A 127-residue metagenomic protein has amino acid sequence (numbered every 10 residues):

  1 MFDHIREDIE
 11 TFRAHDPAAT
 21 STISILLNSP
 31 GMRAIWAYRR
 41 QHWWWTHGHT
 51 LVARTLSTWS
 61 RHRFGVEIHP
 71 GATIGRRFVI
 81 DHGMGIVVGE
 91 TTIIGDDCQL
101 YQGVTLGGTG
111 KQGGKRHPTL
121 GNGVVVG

Functional and structural regions predicted by a protein language model:
M1-F64: Terminal amphipathic alpha-helical/low-complexity segments used for targeting or macromolecular assembly
E67-V79, G83-Q99, G103-T105, T109-V126: Beta-solenoid/beta-rich acyl/carboxylate-transfer cores
